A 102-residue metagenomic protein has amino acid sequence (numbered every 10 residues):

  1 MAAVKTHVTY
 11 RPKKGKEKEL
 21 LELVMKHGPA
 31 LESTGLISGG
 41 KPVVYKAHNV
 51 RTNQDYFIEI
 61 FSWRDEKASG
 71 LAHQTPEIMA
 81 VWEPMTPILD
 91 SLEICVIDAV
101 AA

Functional and structural regions predicted by a protein language model:
A2, N53, S91-L92, A99-A102: Macromolecular interaction modules
A3-R11, P42-P76: Short, well-ordered beta-strand segments in beta-rich or mixed alpha/beta enzyme and ligand-binding folds
R11-E22: Short, surface-exposed ligand-recognition loops at beta-strand->loop->(often short) alpha-helix junctions that present
K14-K16, D65-K67, V100: Residues that cap or initiate secondary-structure elements
K16-E17, L31, A47-N49: Intrinsically disordered, low-complexity segments enriched in polar/charged residues with Gly/Pro, especially when
K26-G40, S62-V96: An amphipathic, aromatic/His-enriched active-site/gating alpha helix that lines ligand/cofactor pockets
Y45-A47, I97-A102: Conserved beta-strand termini and adjacent loop/short-helix elements that scaffold enzyme active sites in alpha/beta
